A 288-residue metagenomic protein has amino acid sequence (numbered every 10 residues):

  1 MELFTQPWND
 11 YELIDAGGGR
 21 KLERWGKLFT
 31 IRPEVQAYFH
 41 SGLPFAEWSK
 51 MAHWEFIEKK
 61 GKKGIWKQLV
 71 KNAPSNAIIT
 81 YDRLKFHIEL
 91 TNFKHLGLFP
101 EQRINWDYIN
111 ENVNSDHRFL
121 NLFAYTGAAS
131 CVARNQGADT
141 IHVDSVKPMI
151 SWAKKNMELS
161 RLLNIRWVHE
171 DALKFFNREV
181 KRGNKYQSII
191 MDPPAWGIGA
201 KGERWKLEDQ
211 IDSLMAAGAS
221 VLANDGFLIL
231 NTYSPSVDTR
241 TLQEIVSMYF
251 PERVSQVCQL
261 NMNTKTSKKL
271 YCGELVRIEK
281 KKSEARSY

Functional and structural regions predicted by a protein language model:
N9-E23, T30-P100, D107: Non-catalytic substrate-recognition/targeting regions of SAM-dependent transferases
D116-Y125: Conserved class I S-adenosyl-L-methionine
T126-A138: Conserved SAM-binding loop of SAM-dependent methyltransferases across substrates and taxa, primarily the Class I
D139-D144: Conserved SAM-binding motif I beta-strand of class I
V146-I190: S-adenosyl-L-methionine
K147-M149, H169, Y186-A217: Mobile active-site "lid"/loop adjacent to the S-adenosyl-L-methionine
L222-A223: Helix-to-beta-strand junctions that scaffold the AdoMet/dcAdoMet cofactor pocket in Class I SAM-dependent enzymes
F227-Y288: C-terminal catalytic and target-recognition region of SAM-dependent MTase-like enzymes, primarily methyltransferases
